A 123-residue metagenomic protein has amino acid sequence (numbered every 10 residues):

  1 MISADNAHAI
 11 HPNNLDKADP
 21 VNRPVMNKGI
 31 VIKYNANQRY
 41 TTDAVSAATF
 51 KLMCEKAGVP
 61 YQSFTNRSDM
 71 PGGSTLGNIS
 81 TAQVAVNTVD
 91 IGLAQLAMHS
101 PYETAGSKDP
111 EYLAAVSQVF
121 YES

Functional and structural regions predicted by a protein language model:
H8: Short, glycine/acidic-enriched loop or turn micro-motifs at the edges of active sites
H11-N14, A18-A105: Active-site-adjacent substrate-binding region of metalloamidase/peptidase-like peptide-processing proteins
L93-S123: His/Asp/Glu-rich mid-to-C-terminal helical/loop segments that flank catalytic regions of hydrolases
